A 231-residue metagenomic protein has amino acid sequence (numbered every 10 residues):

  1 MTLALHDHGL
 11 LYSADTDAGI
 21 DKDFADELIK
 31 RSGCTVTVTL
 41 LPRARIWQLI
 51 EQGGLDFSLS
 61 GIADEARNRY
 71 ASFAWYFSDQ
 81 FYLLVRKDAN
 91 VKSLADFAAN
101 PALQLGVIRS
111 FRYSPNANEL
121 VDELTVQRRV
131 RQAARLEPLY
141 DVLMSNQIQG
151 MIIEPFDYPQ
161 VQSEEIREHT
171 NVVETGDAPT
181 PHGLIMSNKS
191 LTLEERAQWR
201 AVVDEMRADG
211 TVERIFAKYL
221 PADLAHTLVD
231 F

Functional and structural regions predicted by a protein language model:
M1-I62, A66-R69, Q132, D209 (+1 more regions): Extracytoplasmic small-molecule ligand-binding "clamshell" domains of the periplasmic binding protein/Venus flytrap
L5-H8, S78-Y82, E164-V203, L220-F231: Periplasmic-binding protein-like
H6-L10, T16-A18, I62-D64, R86-N90 (+2 more regions): Short coil/turn segments
K22-S32, A95-Q104, F111, L184-D223: Extended ligand-binding regions for polar small-molecule ligands
A25-C34, A74-Y76, A98-P101, S110-A134 (+1 more regions): Ligand-binding cleft/hinge of the Venus flytrap
R31, T39-L40, A44-D56, A95-A98 (+2 more regions): Short helices/loops that flank or line small-molecule/ion binding pockets
R45-Q48, S60-R69, N116, Q149-A178: A ligand-binding cleft/hinge motif common to bilobed small-molecule-binding domains
V85-L105, L120: Flexible hinge/capping segments at coil-to-helix
